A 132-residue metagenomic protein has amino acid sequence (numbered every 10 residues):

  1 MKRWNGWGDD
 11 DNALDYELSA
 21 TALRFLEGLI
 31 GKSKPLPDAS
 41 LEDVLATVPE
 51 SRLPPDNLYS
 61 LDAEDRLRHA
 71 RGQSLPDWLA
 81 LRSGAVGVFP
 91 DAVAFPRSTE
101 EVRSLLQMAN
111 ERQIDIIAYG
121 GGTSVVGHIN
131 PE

Functional and structural regions predicted by a protein language model:
M1-G120, S124-E132: Noncatalytic alpha-helical scaffold of FAD-dependent oxidoreductases
